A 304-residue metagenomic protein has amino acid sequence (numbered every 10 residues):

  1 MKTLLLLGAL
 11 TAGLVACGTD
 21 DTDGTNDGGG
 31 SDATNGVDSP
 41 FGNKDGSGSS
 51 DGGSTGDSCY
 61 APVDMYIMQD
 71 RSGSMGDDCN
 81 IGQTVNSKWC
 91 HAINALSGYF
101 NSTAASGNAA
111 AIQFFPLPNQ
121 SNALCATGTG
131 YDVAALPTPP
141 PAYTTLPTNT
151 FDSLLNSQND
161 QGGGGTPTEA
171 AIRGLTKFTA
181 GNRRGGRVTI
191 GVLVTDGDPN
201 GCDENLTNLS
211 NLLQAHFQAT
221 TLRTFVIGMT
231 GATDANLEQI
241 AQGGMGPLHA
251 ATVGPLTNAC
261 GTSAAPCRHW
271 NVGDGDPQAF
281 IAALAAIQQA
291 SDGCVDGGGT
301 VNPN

Functional and structural regions predicted by a protein language model:
M1-V15: Sec-dependent bacterial lipoprotein signal peptides
L14-S58, A219: Ser/Thr-rich, Pro/Gly/Ala-heavy low-complexity intrinsically disordered linkers and tails of secreted extracellular
G36-K44, G162-T166, A170, G197-A259 (+2 more regions): VWA/integrin I-like adhesion module and closely mimicked acidic/polar interface patches used
S39, P62, S97, N101 (+5 more regions): Von Willebrand factor
S58-C59, G254-N304: C-terminal "exit" segments of structured domains
S58-P141, A171-L175, I190-T195, T224-A232: Von Willebrand factor
G73, S97-A105, L117, N156 (+6 more regions): Sec-exported extracytoplasmic/periplasmic mature domains
